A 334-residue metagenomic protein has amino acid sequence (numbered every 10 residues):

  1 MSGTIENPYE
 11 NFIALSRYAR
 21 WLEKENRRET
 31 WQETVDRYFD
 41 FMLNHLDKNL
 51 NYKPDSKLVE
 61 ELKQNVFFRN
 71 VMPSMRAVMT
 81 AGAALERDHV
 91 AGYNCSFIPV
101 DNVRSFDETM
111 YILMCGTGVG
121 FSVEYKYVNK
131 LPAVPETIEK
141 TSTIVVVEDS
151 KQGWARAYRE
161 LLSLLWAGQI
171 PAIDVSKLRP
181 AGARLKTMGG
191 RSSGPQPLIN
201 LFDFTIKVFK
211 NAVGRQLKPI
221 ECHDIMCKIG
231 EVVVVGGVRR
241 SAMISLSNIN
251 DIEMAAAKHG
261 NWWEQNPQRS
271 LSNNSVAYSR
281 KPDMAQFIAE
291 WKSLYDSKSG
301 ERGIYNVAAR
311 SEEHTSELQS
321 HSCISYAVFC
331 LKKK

Functional and structural regions predicted by a protein language model:
M1-E312, S316: Extended catalytic cores of very large enzyme megasubunits
E317-K334: Positively charged, low-complexity/disordered segments
